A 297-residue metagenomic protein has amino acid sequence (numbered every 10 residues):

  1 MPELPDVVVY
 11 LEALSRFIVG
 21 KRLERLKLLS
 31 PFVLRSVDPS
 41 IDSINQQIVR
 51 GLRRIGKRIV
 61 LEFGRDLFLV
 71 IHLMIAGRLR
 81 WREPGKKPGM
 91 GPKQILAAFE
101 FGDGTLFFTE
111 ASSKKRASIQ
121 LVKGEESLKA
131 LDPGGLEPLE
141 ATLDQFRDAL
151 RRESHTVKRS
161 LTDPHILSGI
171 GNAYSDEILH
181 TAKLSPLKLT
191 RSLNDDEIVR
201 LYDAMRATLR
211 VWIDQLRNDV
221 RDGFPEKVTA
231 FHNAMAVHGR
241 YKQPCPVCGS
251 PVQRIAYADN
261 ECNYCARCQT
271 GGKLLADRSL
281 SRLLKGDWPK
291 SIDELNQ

Functional and structural regions predicted by a protein language model:
M1-K129, R267-L275, S279-Q297: Acidic, proline/glycine-enriched N-terminal capping motif
R22-S40, R53, R58, L79 (+2 more regions): Basic, nucleic-acid-binding surfaces and adjacent catalytic neighborhoods in DNA/RNA-processing proteins
F63, L69-L184, L189-S192, D196 (+1 more regions): Phosphate/anion-contacting hairpin/loop surfaces
